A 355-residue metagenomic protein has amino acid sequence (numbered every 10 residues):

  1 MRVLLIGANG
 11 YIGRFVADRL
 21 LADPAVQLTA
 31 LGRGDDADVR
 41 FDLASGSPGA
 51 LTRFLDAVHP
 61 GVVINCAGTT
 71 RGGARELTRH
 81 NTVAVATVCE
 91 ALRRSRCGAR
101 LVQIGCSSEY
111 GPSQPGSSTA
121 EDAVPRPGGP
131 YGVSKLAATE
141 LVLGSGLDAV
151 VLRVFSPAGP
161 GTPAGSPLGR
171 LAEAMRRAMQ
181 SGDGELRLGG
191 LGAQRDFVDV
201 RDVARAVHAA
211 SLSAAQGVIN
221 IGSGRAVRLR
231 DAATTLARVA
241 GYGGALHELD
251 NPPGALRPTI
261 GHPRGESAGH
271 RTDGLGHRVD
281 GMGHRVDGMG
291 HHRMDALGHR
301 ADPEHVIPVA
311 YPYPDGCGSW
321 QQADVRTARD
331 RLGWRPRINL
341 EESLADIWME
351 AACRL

Functional and structural regions predicted by a protein language model:
M1-A22: N-terminal Rossmann NAD(P)H-binding glycine-rich loop of SDR-like oxidoreductase domains
I6, S156-G161, R187-R195, I219-V227 (+5 more regions): Glycine-rich Rossmann NAD(P)(H)-binding loop
D23, A268, T272, V279-M294 (+2 more regions): Amphipathic terminal alpha-helices
G46-T82: NAD(P)H-binding glycine-rich loop region in Rossmannoid oxidoreductase-like domains and their noncatalytic homologs
N65, V83-P130: Conserved Rossmann-fold NAD(P)-dependent oxidoreductase catalytic core, especially the SDR/UDP-sugar
P115, E140-R195, V200-A204, A226 (+1 more regions): NAD(P)-dependent short-chain dehydrogenase/reductase
P130, S134-A137: Active-site helix of classical SDR
L171, M175, L212-Y311: Mid/C-terminal beta-alpha module of Rossmann-like enzyme folds, strongest in SDR-family dehydrogenases/epimerases
